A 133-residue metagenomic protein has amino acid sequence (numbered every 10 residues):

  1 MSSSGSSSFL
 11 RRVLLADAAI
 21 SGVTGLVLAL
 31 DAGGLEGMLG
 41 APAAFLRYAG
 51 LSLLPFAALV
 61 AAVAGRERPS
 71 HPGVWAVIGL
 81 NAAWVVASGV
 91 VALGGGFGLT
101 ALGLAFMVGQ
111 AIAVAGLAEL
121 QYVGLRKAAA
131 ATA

Functional and structural regions predicted by a protein language model:
M1-I20: Cytosolic juxtamembrane helix and N-cap/initiation of the first transmembrane helix
S4-F9, V60-P69, Q121-Y122: C-terminal ends of transmembrane helices
A16-A29, A44-G65, A76-G89, I112-A115: Core segments of alpha-helical transmembrane spans in multipass integral membrane proteins
L35-G40, V60-P72, A92-G96: Juxtamembrane helix-break-helix junctions at the cytosolic face of small multi-pass alpha-helical membrane proteins
L39-R47, P72-A76, L99-Q110: Non-cytosolic membrane-interface motifs at loop->transmembrane helix junctions
R68, V86-F106, G124: Membrane-helix boundary connector in multi-pass membrane proteins
G95, I112-A133: Membrane-water interface at the C-terminal end of transmembrane alpha helices
